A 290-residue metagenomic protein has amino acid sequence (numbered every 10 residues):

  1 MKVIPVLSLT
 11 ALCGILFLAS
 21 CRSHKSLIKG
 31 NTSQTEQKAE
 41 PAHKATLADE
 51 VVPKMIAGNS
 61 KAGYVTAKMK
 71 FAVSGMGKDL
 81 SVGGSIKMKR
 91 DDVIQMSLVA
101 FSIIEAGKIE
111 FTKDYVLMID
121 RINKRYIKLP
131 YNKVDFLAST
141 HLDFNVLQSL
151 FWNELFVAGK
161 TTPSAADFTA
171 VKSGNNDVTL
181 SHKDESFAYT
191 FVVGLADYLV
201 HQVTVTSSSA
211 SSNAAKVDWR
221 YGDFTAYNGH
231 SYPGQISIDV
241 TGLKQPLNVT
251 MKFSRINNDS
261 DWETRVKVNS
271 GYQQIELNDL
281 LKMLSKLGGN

Functional and structural regions predicted by a protein language model:
M1-T10: Bacterial N-terminal signal peptides that target proteins for export
F17-S20: C-terminal motif of bacterial Sec signal peptides marking the signal peptidase cleavage site
R22-D79, D279-N290: N-terminal leader/targeting segments and the immediate start of mature chains
R22-L27, P163-Q273, G289: Gly/Pro-enriched, hydrophobic low-complexity segments that function as extracytoplasmic propeptides/linkers
K68, D79-K87, D92, L199-H201: Beta-strand-dominated lipid-handling architectures at cellular/organellar boundaries
G75-D79, V99-A106, S186, N213 (+1 more regions): Solvent-exposed loop/turn segments connecting transmembrane beta-strands in outer-membrane beta-barrel proteins
V93-S149: An acidic-aromatic
L137-V171, K286-N290: C-terminal low-complexity, charged extensions that often adopt amphipathic alpha-helices
